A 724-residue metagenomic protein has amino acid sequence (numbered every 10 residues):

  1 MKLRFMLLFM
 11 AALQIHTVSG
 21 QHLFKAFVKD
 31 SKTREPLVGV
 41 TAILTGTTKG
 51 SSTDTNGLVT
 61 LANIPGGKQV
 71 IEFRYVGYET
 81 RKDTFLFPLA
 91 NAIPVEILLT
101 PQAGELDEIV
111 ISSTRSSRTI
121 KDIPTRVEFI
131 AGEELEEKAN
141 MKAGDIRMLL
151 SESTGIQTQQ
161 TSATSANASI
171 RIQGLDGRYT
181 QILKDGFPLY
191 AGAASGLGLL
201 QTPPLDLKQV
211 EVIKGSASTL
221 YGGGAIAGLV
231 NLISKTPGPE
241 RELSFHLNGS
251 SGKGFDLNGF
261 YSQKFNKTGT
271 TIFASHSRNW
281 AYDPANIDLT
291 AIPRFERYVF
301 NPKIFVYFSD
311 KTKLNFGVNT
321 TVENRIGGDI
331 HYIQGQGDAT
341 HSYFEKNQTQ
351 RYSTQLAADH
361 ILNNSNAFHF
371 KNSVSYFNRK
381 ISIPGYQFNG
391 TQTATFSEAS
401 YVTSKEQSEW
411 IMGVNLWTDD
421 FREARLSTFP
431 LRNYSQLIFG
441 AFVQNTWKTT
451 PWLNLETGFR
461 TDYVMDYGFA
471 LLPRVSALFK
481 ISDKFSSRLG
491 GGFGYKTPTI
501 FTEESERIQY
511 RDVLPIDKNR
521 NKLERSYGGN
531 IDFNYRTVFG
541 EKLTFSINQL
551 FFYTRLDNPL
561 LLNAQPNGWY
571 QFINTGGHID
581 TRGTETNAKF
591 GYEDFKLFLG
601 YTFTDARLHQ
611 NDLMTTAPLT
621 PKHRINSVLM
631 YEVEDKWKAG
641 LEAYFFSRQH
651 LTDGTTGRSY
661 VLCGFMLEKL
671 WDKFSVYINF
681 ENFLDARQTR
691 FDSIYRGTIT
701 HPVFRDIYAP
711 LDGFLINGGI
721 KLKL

Functional and structural regions predicted by a protein language model:
K29-T33, V40-T45, E72-E79, P88-E137 (+1 more regions): Short, acidic, small-residue-rich periplasmic hinge/interaction motif at the N-terminus of Gram-negative outer-membrane
A62-N63, E137, S169-R171, F187-K214: Short acidic/polar hinge/loop motifs at secondary-structure boundaries that mediate gating or recognition
A92-L98, I146-L149, A166-R171, L183 (+5 more regions): N-terminal periplasmic accessory domains that precede and gate Gram-negative outer-membrane beta-barrel machines
T268, H369-I381, K480, R488 (+3 more regions): Membrane-embedded beta-barrel scaffold of Gram-negative outer-membrane proteins
N279-Y298, F305-F368, V374-T393: Flexible loop and strand-edge segments within Gram-negative outer membrane beta-barrel domains
H331-G335, D420, R432, M465-A470 (+4 more regions): Surface-exposed extracellular loop regions of Gram-negative outer-membrane beta-barrel proteins, predominantly
K448-P451, S546-L556, N574-L651, K721-K723: Gram-negative outer-membrane beta-barrel transporters
R555-N558, F645, K669-L724: C-terminal beta-signal and adjacent terminal beta-strands/loops of Gram-negative outer-membrane beta-barrel proteins
